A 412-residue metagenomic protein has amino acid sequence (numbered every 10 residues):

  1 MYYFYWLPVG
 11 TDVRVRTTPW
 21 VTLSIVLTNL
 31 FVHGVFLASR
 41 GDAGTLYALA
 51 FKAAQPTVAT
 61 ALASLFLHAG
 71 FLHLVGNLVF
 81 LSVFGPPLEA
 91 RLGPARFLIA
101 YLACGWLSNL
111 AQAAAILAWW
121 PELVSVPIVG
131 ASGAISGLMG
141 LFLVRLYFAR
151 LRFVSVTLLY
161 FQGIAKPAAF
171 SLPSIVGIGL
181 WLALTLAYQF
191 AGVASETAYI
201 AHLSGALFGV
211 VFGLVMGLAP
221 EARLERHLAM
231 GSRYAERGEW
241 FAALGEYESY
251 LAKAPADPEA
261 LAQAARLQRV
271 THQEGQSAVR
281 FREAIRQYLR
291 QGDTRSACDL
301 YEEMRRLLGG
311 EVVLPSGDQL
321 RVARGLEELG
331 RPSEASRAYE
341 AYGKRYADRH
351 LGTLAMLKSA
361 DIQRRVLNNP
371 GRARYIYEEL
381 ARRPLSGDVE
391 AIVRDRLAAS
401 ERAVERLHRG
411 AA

Functional and structural regions predicted by a protein language model:
M1-L251, E259-L267, Q276, E283: A detector for small-residue-rich transmembrane helices and their helix-helix packing motifs
E225, A242, E259, V279 (+3 more regions): Start-of-helix register in tetratricopeptide repeats
H227-L228, L261, F281, Y301 (+5 more regions): TPR repeat positional signature
M230, A264, E283-A284, V322 (+3 more regions): Structural register within alpha-helical repeat arrays
R237, T271, Q291, L329 (+2 more regions): Structural motif corresponding to the intra-repeat A-B loop/turn of tetratricopeptide repeats
Y250-D257, R290-Q291, L307-L314, Y342-G352 (+2 more regions): Short solvent-exposed coil/turn linkers within tandem alpha-helical repeat scaffolds
